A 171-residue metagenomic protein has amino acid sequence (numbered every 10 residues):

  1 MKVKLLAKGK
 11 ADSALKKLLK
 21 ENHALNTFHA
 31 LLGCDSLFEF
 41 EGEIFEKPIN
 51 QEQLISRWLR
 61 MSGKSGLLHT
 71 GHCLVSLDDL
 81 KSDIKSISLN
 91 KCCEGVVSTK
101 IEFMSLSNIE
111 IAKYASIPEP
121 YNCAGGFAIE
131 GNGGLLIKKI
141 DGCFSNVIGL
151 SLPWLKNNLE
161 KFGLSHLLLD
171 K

Functional and structural regions predicted by a protein language model:
M1-K171: Anionic-ligand binding patches
